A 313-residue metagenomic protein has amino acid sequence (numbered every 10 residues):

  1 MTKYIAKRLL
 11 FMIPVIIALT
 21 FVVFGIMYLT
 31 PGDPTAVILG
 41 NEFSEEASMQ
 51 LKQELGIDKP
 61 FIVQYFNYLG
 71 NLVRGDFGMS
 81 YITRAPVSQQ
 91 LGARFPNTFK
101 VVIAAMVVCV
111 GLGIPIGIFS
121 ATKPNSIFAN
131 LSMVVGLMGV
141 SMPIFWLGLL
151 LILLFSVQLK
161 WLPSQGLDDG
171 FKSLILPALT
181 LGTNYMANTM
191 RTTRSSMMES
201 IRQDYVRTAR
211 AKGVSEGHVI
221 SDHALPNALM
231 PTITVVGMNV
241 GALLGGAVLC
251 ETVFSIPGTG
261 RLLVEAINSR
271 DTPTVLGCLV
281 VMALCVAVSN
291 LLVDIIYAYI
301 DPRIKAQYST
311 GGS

Functional and structural regions predicted by a protein language model:
T2-K3, A93-F128, L167-S313: Alpha-helical transmembrane segments of integral membrane proteins, especially multi-pass inner/plasma-membrane
A6-I16: N-terminal signal-anchor/signal peptide hydrophobic helix marking the start of the first transmembrane segment
M12, R94, T98, V134-L137 (+2 more regions): Residue-level signal for discrete positions within transmembrane alpha-helices of multi-pass small-molecule
V15-F66, L159-L176: Hydrophobic alpha-helical transmembrane segments of membrane transport/permease proteins and related membrane-embedded
T30, G139-M142, L244: Transmembrane helix irregularities
Q53-I62, R74-V87, L167-D169, L181 (+1 more regions): Membrane-interfacial helix-loop-helix junctions in multi-pass membrane proteins
D58-I114: An internal, D/E-rich "acidic patch" concept
R84, M133-S195: Membrane-water interface segments at transmembrane-helix boundaries in multipass membrane proteins
